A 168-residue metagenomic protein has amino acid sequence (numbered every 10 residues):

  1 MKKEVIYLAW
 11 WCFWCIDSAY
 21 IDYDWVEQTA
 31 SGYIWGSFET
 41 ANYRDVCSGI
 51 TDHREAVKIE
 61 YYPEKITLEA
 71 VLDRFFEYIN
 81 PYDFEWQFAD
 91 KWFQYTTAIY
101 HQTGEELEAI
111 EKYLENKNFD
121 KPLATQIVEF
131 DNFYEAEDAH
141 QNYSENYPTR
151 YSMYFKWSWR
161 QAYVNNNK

Functional and structural regions predicted by a protein language model:
M1-K168: Flexible coil/turn and secondary-structure edge motifs
